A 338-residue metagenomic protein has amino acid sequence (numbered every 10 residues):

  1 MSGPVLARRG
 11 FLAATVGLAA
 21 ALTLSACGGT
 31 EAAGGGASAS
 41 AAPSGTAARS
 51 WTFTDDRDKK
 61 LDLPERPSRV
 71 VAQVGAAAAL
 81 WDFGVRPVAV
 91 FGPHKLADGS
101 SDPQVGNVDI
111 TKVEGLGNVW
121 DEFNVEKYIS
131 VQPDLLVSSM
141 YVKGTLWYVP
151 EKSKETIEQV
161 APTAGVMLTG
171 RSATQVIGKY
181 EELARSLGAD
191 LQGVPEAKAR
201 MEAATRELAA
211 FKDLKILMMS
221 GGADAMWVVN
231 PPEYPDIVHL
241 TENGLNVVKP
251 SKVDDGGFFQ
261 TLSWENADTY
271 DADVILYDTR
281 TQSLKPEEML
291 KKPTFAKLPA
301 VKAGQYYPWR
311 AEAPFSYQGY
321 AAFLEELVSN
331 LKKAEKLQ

Functional and structural regions predicted by a protein language model:
R8-L12: N-terminal export leaders
L24-A41: Bacterial lipoprotein signal-peptidase II cleavage site
G36-V85, H94-A97, S329-Q338: Extracytoplasmic low-complexity, Pro/Thr/Ser/Ala/Gly-rich segments that lie immediately after a secretion/anchoring
R69-F83, D190-N246: Basic- and aromatic-lined ligand-binding clefts that recognize polyanionic substrates
Q73-K127, V131, M140-L146: A short, structured surface patch at a secondary-structure boundary
L96-S100, V142-K154, G165-L183, D213-V238 (+1 more regions): Extracytoplasmic ligand-binding site segments that recognize negatively charged/polar headgroups
S153-G222, Y320-Q338: Extracytoplasmic substrate-binding proteins
Q159, N266-Q338: Structured C-terminal subdomain patch of bacterial secreted/periplasmic proteins
